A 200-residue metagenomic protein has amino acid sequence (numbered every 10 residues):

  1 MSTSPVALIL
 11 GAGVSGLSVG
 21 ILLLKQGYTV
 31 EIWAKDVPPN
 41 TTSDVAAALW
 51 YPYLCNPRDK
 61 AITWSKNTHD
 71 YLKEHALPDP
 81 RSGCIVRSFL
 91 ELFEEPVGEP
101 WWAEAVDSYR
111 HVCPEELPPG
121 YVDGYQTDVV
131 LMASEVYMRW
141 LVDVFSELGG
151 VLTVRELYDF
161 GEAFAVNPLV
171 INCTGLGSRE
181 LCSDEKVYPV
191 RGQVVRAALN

Functional and structural regions predicted by a protein language model:
S2-S15: Beta1/beta-strand and adjacent pyrophosphate-binding region of the FAD-binding site in flavoprotein oxidoreductases
A7, T29-E31, V170: Hydrophobic anchor at the start of a short beta-strand that flanks the dinucleotide cofactor-binding loop
V19, Y28, G150: Short phosphate-binding/catalytic loops that engage adenosine nucleotides
K25-D44: Glycine-rich FAD pyrophosphate-binding loop
D36-N40, G161, P168-N200: Central helical "cap/lid" subdomain
A46-D70: N-terminal glycine-rich dinucleotide-binding loop that anchors FAD/FMN and/or NAD(P) in oxidoreductases
N67-L148: Flavin (FAD/FMN) cofactor-binding and adjacent substrate-gating region of FAD-dependent oxidoreductase domains
G150-A165: A conserved short coil-to-beta-strand element within the FAD-binding core of flavoproteins
